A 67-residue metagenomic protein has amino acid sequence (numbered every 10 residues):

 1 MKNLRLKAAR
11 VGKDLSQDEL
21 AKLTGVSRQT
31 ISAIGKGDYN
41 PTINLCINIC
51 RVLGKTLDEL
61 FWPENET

Functional and structural regions predicted by a protein language model:
M1-G12: A short, Lys/Arg-rich alpha-helix, primarily the initiator
K7, D18, I47: Residues within the helices of the helix-turn-helix
R10, A21, C50: The alpha-helix within a helix-turn-helix
V11, G25, K36, N65: Residue-level detection of the helix-turn-helix DNA-binding "recognition helix"
G12, R51, F61-T67: Short, charged recognition helix plus adjacent turn of helix-turn-helix-like nucleic-acid-binding domains
D14-A33: Short alpha-helical DNA-recognition segment
N40-P41: Amphipathic, hydrophobic secondary-structure cores in small proteins
N44-E59: DNA major-groove recognition helix of helix-turn-helix/homeodomain DNA-binding modules
